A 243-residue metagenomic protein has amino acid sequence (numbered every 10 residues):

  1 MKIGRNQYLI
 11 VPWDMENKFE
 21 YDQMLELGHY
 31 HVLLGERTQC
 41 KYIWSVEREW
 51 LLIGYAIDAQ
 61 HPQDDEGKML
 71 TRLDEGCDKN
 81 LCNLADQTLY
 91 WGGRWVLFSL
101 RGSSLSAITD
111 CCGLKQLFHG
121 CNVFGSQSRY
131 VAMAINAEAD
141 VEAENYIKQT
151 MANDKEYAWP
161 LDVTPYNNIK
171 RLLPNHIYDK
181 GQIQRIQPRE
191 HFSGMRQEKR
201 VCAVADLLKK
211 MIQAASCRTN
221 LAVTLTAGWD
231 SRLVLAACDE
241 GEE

Functional and structural regions predicted by a protein language model:
M1-E243: Cysteine-centered catalytic environments shared across enzyme families
